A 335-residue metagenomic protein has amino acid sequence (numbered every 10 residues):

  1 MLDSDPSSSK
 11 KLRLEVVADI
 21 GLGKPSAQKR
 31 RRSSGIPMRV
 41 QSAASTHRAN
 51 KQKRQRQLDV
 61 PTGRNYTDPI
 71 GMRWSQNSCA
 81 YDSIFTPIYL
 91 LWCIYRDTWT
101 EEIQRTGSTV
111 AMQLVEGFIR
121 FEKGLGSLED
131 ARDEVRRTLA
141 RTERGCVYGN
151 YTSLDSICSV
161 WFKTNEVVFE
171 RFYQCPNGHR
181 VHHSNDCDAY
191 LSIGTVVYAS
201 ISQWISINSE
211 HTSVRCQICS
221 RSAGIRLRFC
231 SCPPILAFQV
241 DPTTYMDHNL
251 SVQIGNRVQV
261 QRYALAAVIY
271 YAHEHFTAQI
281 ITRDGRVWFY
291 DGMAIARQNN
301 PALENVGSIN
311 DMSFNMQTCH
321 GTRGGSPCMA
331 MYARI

Functional and structural regions predicted by a protein language model:
M1-I70, Q217-R221: Non-catalytic, low-structured ubiquitin/UBL-interacting segments
T46, N50-R64, S78-V196: Papain-like cysteine protease catalytic cores
N65-Y66, M72-R73, S159-F162, I201-Q203 (+4 more regions): Eukaryotic intrinsically disordered and solvent-exposed regulatory patches
G71-M72, E166-V168, R228-C232, R257-Q261 (+3 more regions): Intrinsically disordered, low-complexity regulatory regions enriched in Ser/Pro/Gly/Thr and acidic residues
M72-P87, A272-F276, A330: Active-site nucleophilic cysteine motif
R96-T100, S184-D188, R228, T277 (+2 more regions): Intrinsically disordered, low-complexity regions enriched in proline, serine, glycine and charged residues
T142-V260: Core regions of eukaryotic protease modules
L265-I335: Conserved catalytic-core surface of thiol
